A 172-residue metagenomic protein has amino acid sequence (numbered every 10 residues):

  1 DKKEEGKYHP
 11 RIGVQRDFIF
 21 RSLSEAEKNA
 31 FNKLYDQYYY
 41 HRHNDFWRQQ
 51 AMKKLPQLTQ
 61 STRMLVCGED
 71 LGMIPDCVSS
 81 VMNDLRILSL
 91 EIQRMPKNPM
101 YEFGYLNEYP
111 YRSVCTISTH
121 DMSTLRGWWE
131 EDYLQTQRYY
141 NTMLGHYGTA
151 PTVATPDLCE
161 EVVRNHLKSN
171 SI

Functional and structural regions predicted by a protein language model:
D1-I172: Catalytic cores of glycan-processing enzymes that make or break glycosidic bonds
